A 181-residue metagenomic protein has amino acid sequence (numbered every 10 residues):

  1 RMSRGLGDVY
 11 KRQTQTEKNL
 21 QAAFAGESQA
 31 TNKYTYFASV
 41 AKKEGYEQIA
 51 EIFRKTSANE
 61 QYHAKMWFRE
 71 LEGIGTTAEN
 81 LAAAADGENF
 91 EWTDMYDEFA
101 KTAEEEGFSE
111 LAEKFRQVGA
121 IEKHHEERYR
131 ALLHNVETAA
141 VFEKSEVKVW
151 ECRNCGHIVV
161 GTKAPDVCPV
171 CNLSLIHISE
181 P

Functional and structural regions predicted by a protein language model:
R1-Y10, H177-P181: Single conserved hydrophobic/aromatic residue that forms the stacking wall/gate of nucleotide- or nucleobase-binding
Q13-E44, I52-M66, E79-E105: Alpha-helical bundle segments that constitute or directly flank the non-heme di-iron/ferroxidase center
K43-Y46, K101-L111, V136-A139: Inter-helical turn/loop segments and adjacent helix faces that build the functional surface of alpha-helical bundle
E70: Active-site cofactor/substrate anionic-group-binding motifs, chiefly glycine- and Lys/Arg-rich phosphate-binding loops
G73-T77: Short domain-boundary/entry signatures in modular proteins, especially in secreted/extracellular architectures
A120-S179: Cys/His-clustered metal-coordination modules, chiefly Zn-binding fingers
